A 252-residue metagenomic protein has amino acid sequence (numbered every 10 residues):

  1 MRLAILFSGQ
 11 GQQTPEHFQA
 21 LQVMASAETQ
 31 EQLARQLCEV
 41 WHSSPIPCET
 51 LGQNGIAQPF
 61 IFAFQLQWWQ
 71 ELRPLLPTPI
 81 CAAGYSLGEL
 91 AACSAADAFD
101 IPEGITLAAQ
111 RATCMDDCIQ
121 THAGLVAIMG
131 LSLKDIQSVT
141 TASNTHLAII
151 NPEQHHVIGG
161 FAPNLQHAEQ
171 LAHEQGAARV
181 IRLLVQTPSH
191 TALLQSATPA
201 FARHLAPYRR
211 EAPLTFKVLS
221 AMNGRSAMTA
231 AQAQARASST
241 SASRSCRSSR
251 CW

Functional and structural regions predicted by a protein language model:
M1-P74, T78, R209-W252: Acyltransferase/transacylase module recognition
Q10-G11, Q70, A96-S241: Alpha/beta catalytic cores of group-transfer enzymes, especially the acyltransferase/condensing modules of polyketide
V23, G84, T106: Phosphate-coordinating loops and pocket residues in cytosolic domains that bind phosphorylated ligands
S43-L51, A91, R179-L183: A short small-residue
Q58, G84-Y85, I150, F161: Conserved alpha/beta-hydrolase "nucleophile elbow" surrounding the catalytic nucleophile
Q65, I80, G84-G88, A92 (+2 more regions): Gly/Ala-rich beta-loop-alpha elbow adjacent to hydrolase catalytic centers
